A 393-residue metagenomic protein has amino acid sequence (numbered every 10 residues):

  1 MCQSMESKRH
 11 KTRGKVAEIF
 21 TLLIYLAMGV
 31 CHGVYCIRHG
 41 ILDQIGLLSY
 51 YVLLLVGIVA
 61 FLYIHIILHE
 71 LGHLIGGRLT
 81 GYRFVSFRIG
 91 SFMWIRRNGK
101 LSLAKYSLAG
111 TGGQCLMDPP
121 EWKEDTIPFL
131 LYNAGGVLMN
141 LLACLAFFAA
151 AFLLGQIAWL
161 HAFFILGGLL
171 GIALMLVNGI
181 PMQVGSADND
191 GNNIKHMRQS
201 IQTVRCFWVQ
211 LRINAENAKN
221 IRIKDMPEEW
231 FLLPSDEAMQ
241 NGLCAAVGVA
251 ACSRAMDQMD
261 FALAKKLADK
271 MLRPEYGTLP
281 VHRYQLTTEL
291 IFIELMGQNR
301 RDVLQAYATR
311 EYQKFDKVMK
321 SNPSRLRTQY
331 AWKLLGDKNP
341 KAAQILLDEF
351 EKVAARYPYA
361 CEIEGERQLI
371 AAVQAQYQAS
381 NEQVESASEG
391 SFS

Functional and structural regions predicted by a protein language model:
C2-I58: Topogenic membrane-insertion module of multi-pass membrane proteins
L47-I67, H161-L176: Membrane-embedded alpha-helical segments that form the functional core of polytopic membrane enzymes, especially those
G57-P120: Small-residue-rich helix-interface/hinge motifs
L79, R88, Q114-K123, M182-M259 (+3 more regions): Polar-ligand-bearing catalytic/cofactor-coordination segments of membrane-embedded or membrane-tethered inner-membrane
P120-A218: Hydrophobic transmembrane alpha-helical segments that form the core helix bundle of multi-pass membrane enzymes
D225-S235, F261-P274, N299-D316, N339-V353 (+1 more regions): Alpha-helical repeat scaffolds
S253, D257, T278-N322, L326-R327 (+1 more regions): Alpha-helical adaptor scaffolds
I291-Q305, W332-A342, I370-S393: Alpha-helical linker/edge segments of TPR/alpha-solenoid repeat scaffolds and analogous pre-/post-domain helices
